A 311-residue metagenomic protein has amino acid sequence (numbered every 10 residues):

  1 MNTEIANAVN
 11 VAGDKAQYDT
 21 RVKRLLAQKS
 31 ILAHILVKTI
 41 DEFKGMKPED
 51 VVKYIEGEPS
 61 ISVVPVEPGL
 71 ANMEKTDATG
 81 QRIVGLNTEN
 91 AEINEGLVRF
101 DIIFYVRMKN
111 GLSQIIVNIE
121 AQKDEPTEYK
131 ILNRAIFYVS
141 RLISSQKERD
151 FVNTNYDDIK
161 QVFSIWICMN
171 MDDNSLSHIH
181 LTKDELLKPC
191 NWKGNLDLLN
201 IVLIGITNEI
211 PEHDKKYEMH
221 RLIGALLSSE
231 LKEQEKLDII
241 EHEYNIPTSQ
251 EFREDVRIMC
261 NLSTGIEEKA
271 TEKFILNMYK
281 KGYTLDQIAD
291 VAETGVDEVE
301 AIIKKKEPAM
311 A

Functional and structural regions predicted by a protein language model:
M1-N200, E212: Accessory alpha/beta interaction modules
V9, A16, V117-Q122, E212-A311: Short, charged alpha-helical interaction segments and adjacent helix-coil junctions
K47-D50, G205, G295: Short, solvent-exposed coil/turn linker segments
L203-E209, E241: Polybasic (Lys/Arg-rich)
